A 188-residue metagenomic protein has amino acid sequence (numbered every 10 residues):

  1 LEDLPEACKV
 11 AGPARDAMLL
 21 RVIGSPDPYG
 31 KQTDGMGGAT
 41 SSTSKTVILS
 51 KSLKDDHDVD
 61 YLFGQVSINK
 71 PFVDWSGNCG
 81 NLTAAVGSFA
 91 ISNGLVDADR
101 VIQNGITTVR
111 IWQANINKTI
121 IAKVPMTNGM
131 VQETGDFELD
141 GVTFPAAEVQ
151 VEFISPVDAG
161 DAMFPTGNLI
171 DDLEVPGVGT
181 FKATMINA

Functional and structural regions predicted by a protein language model:
L1-A188: A glycine-rich beta-to-alpha transition motif near the start of alpha/beta enzyme domains, typified by
